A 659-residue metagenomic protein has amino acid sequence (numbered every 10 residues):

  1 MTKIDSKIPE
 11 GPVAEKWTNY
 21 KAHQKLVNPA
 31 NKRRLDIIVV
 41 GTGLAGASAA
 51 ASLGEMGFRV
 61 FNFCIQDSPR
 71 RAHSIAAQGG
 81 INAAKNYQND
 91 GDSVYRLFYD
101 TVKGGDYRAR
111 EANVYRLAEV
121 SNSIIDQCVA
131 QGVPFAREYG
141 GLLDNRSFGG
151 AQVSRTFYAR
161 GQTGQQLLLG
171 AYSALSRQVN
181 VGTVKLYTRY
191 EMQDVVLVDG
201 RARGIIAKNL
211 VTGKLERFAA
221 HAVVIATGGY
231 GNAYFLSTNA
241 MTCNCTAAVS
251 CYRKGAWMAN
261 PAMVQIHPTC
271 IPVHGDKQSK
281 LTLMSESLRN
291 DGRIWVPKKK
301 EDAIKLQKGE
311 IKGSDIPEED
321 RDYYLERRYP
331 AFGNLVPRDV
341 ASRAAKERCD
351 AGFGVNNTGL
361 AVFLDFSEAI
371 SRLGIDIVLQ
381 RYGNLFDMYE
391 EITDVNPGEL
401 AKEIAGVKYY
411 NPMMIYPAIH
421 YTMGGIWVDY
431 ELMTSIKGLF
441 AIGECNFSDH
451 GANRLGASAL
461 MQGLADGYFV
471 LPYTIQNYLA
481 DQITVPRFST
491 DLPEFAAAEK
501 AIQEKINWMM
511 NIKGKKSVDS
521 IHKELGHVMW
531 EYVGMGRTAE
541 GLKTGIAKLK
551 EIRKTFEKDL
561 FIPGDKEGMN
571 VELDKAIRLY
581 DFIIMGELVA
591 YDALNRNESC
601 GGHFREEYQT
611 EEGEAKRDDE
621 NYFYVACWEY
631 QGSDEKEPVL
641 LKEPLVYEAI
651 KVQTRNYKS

Functional and structural regions predicted by a protein language model:
E15, N19, Q24-V27, N31-D36 (+11 more regions): Glycine- and aromatic-enriched mobile tails/lids
R33-L35, G213-A222, S435: Core beta-strand elements of the Rossmann-like FAD/NAD(P) dinucleotide-binding domain in flavoenzyme oxidoreductases
G41-G43: Glycine-rich Rossmann-fold phosphate-binding loop(s) that bind the pyrophosphate of adenine dinucleotide cofactors
F58-C64, A259-N260: Short beta-strand "acidic-cap" motif of Rossmann-like dinucleotide-binding folds
D67-Y99, Q265-T269, D276-K280: Conserved N-terminal glycine-rich FAD pyrophosphate-binding loop of Rossmann-like flavoproteins
I124-K214, A226, C270-M284: Conserved redox-cofactor binding core of oxidoreductases
A222-L281, H450-Y473: Glycine-rich loop(s) and the adjacent beta-strand/alpha-helix scaffold that form part
S250, W257-K402, Y473-Q476: An anion/pyrophosphate-binding glycine-rich loop and adjacent beta-alpha core in soluble alpha-beta enzymes
